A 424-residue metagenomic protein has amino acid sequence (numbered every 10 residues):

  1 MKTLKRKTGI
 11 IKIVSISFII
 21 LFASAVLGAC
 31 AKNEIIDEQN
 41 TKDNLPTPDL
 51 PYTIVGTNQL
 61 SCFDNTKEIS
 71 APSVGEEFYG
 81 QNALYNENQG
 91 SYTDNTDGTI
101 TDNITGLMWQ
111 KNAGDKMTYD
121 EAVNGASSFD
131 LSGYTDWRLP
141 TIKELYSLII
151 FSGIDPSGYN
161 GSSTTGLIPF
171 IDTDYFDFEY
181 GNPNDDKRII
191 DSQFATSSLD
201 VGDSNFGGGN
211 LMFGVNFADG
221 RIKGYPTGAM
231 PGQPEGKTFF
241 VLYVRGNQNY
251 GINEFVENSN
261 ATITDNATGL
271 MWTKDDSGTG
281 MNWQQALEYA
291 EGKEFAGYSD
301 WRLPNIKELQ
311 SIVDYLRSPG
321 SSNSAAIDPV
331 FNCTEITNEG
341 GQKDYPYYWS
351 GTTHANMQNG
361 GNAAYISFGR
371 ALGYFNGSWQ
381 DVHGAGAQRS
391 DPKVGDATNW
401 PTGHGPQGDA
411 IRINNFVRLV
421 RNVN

Functional and structural regions predicted by a protein language model:
M1-I11: N-terminal secretory signal peptides that target proteins for export/translocation
K7, I19, L60-F63: Compositionally biased, intrinsically disordered low-complexity regions
G9-L21: Sec-dependent N-terminal signal peptides
A25-A29: C-terminal motif of bacterial Sec signal peptides marking the signal peptidase cleavage site
C30-R138, K143-W301, K307-N424: Glycine-aromatic-enriched surface loops/turns that form tight recognition elements
